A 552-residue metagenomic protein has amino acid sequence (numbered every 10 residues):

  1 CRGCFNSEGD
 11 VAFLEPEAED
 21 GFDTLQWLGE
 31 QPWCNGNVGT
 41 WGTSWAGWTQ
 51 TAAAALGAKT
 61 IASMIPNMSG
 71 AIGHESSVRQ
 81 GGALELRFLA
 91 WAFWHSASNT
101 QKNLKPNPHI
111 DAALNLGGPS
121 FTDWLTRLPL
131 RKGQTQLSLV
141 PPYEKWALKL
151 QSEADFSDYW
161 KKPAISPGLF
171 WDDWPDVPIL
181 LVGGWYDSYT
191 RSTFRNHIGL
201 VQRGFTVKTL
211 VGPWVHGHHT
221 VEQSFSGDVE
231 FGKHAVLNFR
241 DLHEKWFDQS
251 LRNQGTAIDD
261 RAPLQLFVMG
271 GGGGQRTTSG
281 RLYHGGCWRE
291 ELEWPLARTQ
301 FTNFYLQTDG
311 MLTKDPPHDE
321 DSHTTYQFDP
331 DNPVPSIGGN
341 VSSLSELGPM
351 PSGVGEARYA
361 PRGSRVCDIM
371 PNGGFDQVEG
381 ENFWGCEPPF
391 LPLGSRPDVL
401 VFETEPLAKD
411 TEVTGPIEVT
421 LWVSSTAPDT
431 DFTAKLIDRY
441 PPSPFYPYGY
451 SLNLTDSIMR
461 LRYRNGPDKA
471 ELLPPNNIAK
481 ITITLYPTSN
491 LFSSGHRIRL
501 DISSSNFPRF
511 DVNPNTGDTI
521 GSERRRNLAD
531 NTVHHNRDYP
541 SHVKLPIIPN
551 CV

Functional and structural regions predicted by a protein language model:
C1-E30, I72, S77-R79, E85 (+6 more regions): Cap/lid segment of the alpha/beta-hydrolase catalytic domain
P32-W45: Alpha/beta-hydrolase fold nucleophile elbow
G47-A58, L421: Short glycine-enriched nucleophile-adjacent loop and the immediately C-terminal alpha-helix near the catalytic center
A55-D173, P333: Accessory cap/linker subdomain of secreted extracellular hydrolases
L180-G183: Short beta-strand/loop motif that positions the catalytic acidic residue of the alpha/beta-hydrolase fold
R191-V207, G521-E523: Active-site-adjacent alpha-helix of alpha/beta-hydrolase-fold enzymes
Q202-Q223: Catalytic histidine neighborhood in serine/cysteine hydrolases with alpha/beta-hydrolase-type architecture
S226-G232, N238-L242, L251-V552: Glycine/threonine-rich phosphate-binding loop and adjacent beta-strand/alpha-helix elements that clamp
